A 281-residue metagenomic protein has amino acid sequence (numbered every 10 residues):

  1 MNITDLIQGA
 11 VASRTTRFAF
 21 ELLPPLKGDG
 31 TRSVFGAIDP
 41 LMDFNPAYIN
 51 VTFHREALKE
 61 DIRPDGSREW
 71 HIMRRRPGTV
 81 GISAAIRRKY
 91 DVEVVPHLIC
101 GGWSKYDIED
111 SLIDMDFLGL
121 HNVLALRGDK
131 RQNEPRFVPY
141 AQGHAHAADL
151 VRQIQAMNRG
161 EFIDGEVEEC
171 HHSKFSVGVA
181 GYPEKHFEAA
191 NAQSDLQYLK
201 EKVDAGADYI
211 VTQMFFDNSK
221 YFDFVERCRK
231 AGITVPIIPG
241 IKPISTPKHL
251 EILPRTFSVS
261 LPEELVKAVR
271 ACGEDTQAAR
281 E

Functional and structural regions predicted by a protein language model:
M1-F20, F162-F175: N-terminal amphipathic alpha-helix/helix-capping segment at the start of soluble metabolic enzymes
Q8-S13, I38-N45, G81-D91, L112-L120 (+2 more regions): Acidic (Asp/Glu)-rich catalytic clusters
R17-F35, V94-Y106, S176-S194, R270-E281: Active-site mouth loops of central-metabolism enzymes
F18-P24, A47-V51, V94-L98, V123-A125 (+4 more regions): Hydrophobic faces of well-ordered beta-strands that scaffold small-molecule active sites in alpha/beta enzyme cores
P25, F44-P77, R131-Q142, A207-F224: Glycine-rich, proline-tolerant flexible connector loops at the mouths of alpha/beta enzymes
S104-F117, S194-Y198, D223-R229, T246-I252: Catalytic cores of alpha/beta
K105-A156: Flexible, glycine-rich active-site loops centered on histidine and acidic residues that chelate a metal or position
G128, A141-K174, V179-E188, D195 (+1 more regions): Active-site pocket-lining/capping segments in soluble small-molecule metabolic enzymes
